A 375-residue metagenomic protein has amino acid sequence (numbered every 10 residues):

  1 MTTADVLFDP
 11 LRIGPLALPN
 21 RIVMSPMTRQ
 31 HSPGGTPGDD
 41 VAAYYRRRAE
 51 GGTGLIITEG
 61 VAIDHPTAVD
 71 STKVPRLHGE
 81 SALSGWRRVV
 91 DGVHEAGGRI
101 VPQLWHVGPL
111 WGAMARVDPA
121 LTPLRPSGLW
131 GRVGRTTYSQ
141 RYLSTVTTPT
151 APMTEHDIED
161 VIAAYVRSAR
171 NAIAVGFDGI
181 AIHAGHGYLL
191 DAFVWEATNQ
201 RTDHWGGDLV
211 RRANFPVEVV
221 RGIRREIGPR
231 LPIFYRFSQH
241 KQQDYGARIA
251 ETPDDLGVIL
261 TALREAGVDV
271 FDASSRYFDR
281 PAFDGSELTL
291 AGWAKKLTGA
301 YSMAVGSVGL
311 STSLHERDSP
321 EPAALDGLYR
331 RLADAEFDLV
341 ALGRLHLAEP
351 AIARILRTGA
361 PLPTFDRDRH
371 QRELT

Functional and structural regions predicted by a protein language model:
M1-T375: Flavin-dependent oxidoreductase catalytic cores
